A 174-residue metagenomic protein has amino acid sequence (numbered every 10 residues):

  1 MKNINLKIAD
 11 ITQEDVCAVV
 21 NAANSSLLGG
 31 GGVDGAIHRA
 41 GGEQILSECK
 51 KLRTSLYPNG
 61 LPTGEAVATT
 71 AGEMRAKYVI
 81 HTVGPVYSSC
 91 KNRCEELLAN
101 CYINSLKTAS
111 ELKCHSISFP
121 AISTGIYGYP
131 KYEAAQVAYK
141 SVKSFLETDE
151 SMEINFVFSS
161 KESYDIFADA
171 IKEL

Functional and structural regions predicted by a protein language model:
M1-L174: Macrodomain-like recognition of ADP-ribose-binding/processing modules
